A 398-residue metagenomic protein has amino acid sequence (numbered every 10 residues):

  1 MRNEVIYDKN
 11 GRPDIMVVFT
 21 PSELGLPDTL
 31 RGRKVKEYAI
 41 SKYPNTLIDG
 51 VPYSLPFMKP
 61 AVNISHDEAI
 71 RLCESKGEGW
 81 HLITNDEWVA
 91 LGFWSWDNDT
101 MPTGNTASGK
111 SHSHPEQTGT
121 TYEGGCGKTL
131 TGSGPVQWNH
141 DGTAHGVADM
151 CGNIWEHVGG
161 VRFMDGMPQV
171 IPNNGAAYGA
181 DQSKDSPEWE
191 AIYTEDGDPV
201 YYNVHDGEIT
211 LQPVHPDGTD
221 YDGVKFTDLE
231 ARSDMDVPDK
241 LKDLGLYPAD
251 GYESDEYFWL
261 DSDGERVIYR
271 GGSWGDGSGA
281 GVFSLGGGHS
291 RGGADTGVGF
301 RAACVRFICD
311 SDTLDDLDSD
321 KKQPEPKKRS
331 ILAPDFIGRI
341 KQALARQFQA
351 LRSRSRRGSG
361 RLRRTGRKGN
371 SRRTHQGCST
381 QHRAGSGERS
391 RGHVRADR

Functional and structural regions predicted by a protein language model:
M1-R2, R398: Zymogen propeptides/activation segments of proteases
N3-G79, D165-T210, R266, T296-A302: Extracellular adhesion/carbohydrate-recognition regions
E4, T120-C126, D141-M150, I154-R162 (+1 more regions): C-terminal, surface-exposed recognition/capping segments
L26-M150: Short aromatic-cysteine micro-motif
I48-D49, V89-G92, E156, F163-M167 (+1 more regions): Short catalytic/ligand-binding loop motif for oxyanion handling, primarily in non-cytosolic enzymes, centered on
P52-Y53, A343, R352, R398: Low-complexity, intrinsically disordered tandem-repeat tracts enriched in small/polar residues
Q323-A350: Positively charged N-terminal leader segments that act as targeting/secretion signals
A350-R398: Compositionally biased, low-complexity flexible segments
